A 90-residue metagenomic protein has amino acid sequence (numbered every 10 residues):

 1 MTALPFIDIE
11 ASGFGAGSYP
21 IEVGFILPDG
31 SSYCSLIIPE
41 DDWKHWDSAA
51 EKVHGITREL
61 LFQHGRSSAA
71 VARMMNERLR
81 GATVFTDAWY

Functional and structural regions predicted by a protein language model:
T2-Y90: Conserved non-catalytic scaffold segment of RNase H-like nuclease domains
